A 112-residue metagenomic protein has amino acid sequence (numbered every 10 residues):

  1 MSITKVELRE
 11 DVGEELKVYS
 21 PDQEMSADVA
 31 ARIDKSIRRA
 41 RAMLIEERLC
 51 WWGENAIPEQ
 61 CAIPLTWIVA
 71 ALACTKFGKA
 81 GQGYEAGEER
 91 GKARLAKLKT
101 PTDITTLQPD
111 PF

Functional and structural regions predicted by a protein language model:
M1-P58, D103-F112: Conserved short "hinge" loops at termini or chain/domain junctions
I63-T75: Short, hydrophobic/amphipathic alpha-helical patches that form generic packing surfaces within helical domains
F77-Q82: Charged, low-complexity interaction regions
G83-F112: Protruding loop/beta-arch "assembly-hinge" segments enriched in small, turn-prone residues
